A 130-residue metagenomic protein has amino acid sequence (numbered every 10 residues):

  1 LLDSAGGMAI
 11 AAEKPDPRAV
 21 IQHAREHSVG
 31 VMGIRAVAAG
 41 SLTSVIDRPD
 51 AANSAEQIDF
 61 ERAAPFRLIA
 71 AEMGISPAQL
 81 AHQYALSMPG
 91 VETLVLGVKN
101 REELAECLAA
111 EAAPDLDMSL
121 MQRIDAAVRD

Functional and structural regions predicted by a protein language model:
L1-R129: Beta/alpha (TIM)-barrel catalytic core signal, keyed to glycine-rich beta->alpha loops juxtaposed to Asp/Glu that bind
